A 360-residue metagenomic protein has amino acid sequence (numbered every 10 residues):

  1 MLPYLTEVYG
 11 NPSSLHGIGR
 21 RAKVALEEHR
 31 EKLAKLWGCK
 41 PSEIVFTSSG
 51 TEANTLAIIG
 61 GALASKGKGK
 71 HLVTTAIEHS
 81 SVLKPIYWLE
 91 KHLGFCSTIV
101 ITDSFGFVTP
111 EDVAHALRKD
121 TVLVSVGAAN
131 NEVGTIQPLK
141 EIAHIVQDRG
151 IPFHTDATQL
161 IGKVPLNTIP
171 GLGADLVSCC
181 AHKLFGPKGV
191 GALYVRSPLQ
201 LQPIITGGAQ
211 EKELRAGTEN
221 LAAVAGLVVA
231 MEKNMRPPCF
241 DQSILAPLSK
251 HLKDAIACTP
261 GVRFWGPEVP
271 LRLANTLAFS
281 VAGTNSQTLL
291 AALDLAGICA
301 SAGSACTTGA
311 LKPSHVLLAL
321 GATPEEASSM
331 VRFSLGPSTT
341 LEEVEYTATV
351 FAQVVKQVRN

Functional and structural regions predicted by a protein language model:
M1-N360: Pyridoxal 5′-phosphate
